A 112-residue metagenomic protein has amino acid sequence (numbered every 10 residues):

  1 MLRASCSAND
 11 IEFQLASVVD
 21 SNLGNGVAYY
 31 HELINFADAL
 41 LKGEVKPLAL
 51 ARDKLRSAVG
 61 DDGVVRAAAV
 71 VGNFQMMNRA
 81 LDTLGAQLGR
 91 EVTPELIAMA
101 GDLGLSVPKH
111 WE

Functional and structural regions predicted by a protein language model:
M1-E112: Hydrophobic alpha-helical segments
